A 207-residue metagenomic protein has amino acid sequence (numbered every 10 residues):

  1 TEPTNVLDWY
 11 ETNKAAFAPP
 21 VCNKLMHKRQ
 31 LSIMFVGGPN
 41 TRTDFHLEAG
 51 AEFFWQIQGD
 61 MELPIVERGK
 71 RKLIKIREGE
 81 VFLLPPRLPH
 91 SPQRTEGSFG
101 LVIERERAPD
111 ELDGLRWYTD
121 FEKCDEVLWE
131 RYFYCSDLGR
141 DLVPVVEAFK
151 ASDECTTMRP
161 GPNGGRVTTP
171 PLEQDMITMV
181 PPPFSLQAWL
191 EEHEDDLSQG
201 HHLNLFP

Functional and structural regions predicted by a protein language model:
T1-V81, P89-P207: Jelly-roll (double-stranded beta-helix
